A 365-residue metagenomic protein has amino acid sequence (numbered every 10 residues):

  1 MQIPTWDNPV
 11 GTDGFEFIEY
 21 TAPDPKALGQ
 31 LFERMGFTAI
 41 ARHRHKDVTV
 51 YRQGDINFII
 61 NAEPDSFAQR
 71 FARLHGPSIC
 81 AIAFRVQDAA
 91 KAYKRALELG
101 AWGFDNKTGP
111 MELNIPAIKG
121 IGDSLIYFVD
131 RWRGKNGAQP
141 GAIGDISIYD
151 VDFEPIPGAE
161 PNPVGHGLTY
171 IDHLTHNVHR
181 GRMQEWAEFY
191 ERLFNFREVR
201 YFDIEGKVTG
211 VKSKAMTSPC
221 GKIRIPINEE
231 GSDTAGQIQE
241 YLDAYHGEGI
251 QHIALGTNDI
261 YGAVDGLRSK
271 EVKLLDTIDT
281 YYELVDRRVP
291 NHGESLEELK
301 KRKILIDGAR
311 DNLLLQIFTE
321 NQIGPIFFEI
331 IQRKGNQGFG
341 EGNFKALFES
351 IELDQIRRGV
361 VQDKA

Functional and structural regions predicted by a protein language model:
M1-P157, Q316: An N-terminus-focused feature that recognizes amino-terminal "leader" regions
M1-P25, I79-I82, A142-A187, E248-L255 (+2 more regions): N-terminal beta-strand motif that seeds the catalytic metal site of vicinal oxygen chelate
V10-N57, E98, N106-G109, A117-G120 (+5 more regions): Core segments of cupin and vicinal oxygen chelate
D13-T21, Q69-K94, P116-I118, T169-R180 (+2 more regions): Vicinal oxygen chelate
I126-N177, R192, R197, K222-P226 (+1 more regions): Acyltransferase donor/substrate-recognition loop-hinge adjacent to the catalytic core
T217, I223-A244, G249: Extended hydrophobic/aromatic segments used for targeting, binding, or gating
I223-I225, H246-E320, I326-R333: Long compositionally biased, domain-poor regions of proteins
G308-L314, Q322, I326-L347, I351-G359 (+1 more regions): Long, C-terminal catalytic modules of enzymes
